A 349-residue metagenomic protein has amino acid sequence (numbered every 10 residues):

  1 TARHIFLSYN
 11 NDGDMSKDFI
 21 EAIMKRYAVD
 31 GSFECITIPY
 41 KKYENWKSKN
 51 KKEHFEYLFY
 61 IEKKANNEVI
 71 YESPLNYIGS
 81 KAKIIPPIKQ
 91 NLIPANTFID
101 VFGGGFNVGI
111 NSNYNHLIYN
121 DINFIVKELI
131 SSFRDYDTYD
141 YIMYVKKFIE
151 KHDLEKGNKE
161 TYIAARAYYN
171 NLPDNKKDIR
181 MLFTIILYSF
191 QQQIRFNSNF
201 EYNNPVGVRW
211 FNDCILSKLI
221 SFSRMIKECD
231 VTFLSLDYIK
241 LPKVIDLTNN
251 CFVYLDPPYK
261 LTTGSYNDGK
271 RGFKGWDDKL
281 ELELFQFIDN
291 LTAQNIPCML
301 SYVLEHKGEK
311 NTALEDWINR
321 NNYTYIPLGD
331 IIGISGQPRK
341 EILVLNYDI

Functional and structural regions predicted by a protein language model:
T1-I122, L241-F252, K260-T262, Y266-I349: Class I S-adenosyl-L-methionine
S16, N123, D137, N212-I215 (+2 more regions): Helix N-cap and loop-to-helix transition residues
E68-K83, Y139-Y254, P258-G269, E283: SAM-dependent nucleic-acid methyltransferase catalytic core
Q90, N96-N170, G207-V208, N212-D213: SAM cofactor-binding core of SAM-dependent methyltransferases, primarily the Rossmann-like beta-alpha-beta module
